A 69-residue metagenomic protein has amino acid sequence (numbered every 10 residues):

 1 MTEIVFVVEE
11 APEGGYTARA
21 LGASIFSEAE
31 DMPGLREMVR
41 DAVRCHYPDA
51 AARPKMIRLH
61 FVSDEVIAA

Functional and structural regions predicted by a protein language model:
M1-V7, P33, E37-A69: Short, charged, surface-exposed hinge/linker loops at domain edges that act as mobile lids or interdomain connectors
I4, L21-A23: Short amphipathic alpha-helical segments
V8-A20: Short aromatic-glycine-(Arg/Gly/Cys) micro-motifs in beta-strand/loop hairpins
P12, G22, S63-E65: Short, flexible active-site-adjacent loop segments at beta-strand->alpha-helix junctions, enriched in small/polar
A20-L21, A52: Residue-level signal for pocket-adjacent positions within structured domains
A23-P33: A short, exposed loop/beta-hairpin motif centered on an aromatic-Gly-Thr core
